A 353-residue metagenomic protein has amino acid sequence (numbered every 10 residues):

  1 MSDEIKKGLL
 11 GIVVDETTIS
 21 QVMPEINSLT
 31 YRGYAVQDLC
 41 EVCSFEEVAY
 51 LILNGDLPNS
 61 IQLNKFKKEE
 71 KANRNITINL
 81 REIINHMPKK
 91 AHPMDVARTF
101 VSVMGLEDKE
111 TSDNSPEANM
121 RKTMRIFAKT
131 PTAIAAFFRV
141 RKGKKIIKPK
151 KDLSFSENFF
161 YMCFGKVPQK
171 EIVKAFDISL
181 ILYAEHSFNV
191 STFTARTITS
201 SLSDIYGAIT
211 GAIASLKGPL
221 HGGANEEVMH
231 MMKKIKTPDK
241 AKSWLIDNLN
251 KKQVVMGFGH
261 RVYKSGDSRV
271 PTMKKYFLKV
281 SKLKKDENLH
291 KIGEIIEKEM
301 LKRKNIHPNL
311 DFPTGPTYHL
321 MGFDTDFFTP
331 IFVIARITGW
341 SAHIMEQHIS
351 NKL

Functional and structural regions predicted by a protein language model:
M1-L353: Hydrophobic alpha-helical bundle cores within soluble ligand-binding/oligomerization subdomains
